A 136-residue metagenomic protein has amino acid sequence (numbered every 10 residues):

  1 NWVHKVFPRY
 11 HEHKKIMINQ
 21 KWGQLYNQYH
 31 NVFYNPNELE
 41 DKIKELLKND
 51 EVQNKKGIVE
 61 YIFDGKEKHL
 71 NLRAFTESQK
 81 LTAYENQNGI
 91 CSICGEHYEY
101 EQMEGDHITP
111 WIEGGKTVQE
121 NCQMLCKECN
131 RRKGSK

Functional and structural regions predicted by a protein language model:
N1-K66: Solvent-exposed functional surfaces
H11, V32, H69, E77 (+2 more regions): Residue-level detector of functional hotspots within protein domains
K42, N86-G89, D106: Short amphipathic alpha-helical surface micro-motifs
Q53-I93: Short, charged surface segments at domain edges that flank catalytic/cofactor-binding sites
A83, G95-L125, K136: Histidine-centered nuclease catalytic patch
E128: C-terminal, active-site-flanking charged/polar segments
